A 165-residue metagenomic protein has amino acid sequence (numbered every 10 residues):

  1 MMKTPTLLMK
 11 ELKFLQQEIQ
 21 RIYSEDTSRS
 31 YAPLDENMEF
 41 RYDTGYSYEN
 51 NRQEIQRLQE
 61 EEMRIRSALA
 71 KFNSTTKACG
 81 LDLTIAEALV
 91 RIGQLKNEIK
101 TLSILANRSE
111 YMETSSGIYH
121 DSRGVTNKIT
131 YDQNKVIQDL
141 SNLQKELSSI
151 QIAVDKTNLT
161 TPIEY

Functional and structural regions predicted by a protein language model:
M1-Y165: Structural preference for solvent-exposed beta-strand-turn elements and adjacent flexible terminal/loop segments within
